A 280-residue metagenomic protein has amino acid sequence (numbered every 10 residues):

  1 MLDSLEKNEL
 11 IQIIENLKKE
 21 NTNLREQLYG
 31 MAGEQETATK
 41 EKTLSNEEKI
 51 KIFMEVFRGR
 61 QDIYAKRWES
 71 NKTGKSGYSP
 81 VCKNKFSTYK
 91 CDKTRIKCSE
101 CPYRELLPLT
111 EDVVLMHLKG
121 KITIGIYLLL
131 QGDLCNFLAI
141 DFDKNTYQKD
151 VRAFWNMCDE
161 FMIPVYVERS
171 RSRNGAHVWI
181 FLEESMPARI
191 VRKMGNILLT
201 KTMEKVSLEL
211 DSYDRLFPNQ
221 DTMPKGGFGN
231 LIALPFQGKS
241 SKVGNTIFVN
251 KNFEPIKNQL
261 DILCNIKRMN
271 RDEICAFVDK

Functional and structural regions predicted by a protein language model:
L2, E36-L44, N219-K225: Intrinsically disordered, low-complexity regulatory segments in eukaryotic proteins
K7-I11, R25, N46-K49, E111 (+1 more regions): Short amphipathic alpha-helical segments that mediate assembly, nucleic-acid/protein binding, or membrane association
K40-N174, F181-I197, E204: Signature for HUH/AEP ssDNA processing cores
K119-Q148, R152-W155, E183-K280: DNA replication initiation modules
